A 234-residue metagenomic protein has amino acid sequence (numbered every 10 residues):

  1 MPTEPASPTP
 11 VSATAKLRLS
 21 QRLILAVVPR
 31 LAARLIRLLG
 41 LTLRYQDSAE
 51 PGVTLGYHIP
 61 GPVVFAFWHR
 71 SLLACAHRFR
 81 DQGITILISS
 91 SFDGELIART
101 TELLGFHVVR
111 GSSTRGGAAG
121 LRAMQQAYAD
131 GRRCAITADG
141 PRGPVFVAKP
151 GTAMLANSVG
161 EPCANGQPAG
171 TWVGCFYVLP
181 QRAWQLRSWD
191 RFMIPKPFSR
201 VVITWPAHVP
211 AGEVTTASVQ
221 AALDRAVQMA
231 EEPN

Functional and structural regions predicted by a protein language model:
P2-R37, L41, Y57, Q82 (+3 more regions): Non-catalytic C-terminal accessory region of glycerolipid acyltransferases and related lyso-lipid remodeling enzymes
R18, A49-E50, S89-S91, K149-G151: Alpha-helix initiation/capping motif
R37-P62, W68-A74: A short, well-structured juxtamembrane/interface segment
Q46-S48, V109, T204: General small-molecule cofactor/ligand-binding pocket signal
A49, S90, S112, Y177 (+1 more regions): Residues at the C-termini of beta-strands that transition into short coil/loop
E50-P51, T114-A118: Short helix-initiation/N-cap motifs at beta->coil->alpha
P51-V53, S71, F92, R142 (+1 more regions): Residues that cap or initiate secondary-structure elements
P60-R115, P180-Q185: Catalytic core of membrane glycerolipid acyltransferases/transacylases, capturing the structured, soluble-facing
